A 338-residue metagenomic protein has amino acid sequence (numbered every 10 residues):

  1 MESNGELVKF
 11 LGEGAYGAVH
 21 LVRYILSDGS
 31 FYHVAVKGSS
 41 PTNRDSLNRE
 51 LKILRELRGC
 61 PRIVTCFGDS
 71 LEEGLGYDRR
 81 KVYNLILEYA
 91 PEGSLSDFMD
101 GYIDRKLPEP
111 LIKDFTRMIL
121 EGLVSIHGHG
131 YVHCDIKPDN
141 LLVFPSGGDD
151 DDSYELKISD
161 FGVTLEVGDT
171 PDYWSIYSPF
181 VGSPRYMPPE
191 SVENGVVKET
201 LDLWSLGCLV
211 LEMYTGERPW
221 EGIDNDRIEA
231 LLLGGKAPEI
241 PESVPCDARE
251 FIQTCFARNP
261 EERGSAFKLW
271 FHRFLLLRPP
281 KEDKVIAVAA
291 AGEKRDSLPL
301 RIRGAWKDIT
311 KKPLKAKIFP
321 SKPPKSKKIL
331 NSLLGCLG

Functional and structural regions predicted by a protein language model:
T65-Y83: Short beta-strand micro-motifs within the conserved protein kinase catalytic domain, predominantly in the N-lobe
D78-S94: Conserved short submotifs of the Hanks-type protein kinase catalytic core that shape the nucleotide-binding pocket
F115-T116: Activation segment signature within eukaryotic-like protein kinase domains
H127-F144: Catalytic-loop of the protein kinase fold
I176-E190: Conserved activation segment of eukaryotic-like protein kinases, specifically the C-terminal portion of the activation
E190-T200: Conserved end of the kinase activation segment
F256-K268: A conserved short helix/loop substructure at the end of the activation segment of eukaryotic-like protein kinase domains
